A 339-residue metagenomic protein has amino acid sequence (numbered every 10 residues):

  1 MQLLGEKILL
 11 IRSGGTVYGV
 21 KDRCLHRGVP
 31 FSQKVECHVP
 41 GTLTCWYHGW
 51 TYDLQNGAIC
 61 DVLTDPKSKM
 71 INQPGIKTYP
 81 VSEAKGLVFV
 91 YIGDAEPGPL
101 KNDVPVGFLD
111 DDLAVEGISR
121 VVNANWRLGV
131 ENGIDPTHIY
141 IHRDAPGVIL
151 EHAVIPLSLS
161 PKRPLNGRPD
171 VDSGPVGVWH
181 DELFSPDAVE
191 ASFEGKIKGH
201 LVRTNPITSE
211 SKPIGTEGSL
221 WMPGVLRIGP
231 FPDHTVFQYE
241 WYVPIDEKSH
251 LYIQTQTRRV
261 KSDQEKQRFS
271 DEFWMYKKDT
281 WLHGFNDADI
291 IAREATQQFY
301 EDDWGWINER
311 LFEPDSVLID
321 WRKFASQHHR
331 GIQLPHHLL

Functional and structural regions predicted by a protein language model:
M1-V115: Rieske [2Fe-2S] iron-sulfur-binding domain
G28, E96-L339: C-terminal catalytic domain of Rieske-type non-heme iron oxygenases
